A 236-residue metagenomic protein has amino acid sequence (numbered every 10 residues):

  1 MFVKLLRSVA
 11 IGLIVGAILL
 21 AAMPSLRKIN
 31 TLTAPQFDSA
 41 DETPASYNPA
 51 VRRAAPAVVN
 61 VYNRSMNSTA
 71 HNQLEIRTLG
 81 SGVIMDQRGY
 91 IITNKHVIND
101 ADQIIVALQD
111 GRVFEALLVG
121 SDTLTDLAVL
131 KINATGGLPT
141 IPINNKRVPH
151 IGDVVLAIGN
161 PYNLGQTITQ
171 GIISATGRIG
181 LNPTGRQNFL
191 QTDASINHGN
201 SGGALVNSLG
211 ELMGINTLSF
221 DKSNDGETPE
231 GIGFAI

Functional and structural regions predicted by a protein language model:
V3-G12, G16, L20-I236: Serine-dependent protease modules
